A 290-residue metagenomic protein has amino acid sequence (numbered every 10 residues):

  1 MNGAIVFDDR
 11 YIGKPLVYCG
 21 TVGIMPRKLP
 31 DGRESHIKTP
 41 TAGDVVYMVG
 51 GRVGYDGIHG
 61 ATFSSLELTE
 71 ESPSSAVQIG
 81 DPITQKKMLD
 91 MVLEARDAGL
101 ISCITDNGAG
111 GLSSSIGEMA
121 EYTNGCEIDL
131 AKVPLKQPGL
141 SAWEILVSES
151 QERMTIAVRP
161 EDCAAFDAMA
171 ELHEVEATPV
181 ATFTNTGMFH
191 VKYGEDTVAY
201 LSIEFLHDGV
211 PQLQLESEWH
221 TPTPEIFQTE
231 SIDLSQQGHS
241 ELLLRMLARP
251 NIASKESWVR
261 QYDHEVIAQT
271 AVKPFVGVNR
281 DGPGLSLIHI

Functional and structural regions predicted by a protein language model:
M1-I288: Glycine/proline-enriched, intrinsically flexible loops and inter-domain linkers
